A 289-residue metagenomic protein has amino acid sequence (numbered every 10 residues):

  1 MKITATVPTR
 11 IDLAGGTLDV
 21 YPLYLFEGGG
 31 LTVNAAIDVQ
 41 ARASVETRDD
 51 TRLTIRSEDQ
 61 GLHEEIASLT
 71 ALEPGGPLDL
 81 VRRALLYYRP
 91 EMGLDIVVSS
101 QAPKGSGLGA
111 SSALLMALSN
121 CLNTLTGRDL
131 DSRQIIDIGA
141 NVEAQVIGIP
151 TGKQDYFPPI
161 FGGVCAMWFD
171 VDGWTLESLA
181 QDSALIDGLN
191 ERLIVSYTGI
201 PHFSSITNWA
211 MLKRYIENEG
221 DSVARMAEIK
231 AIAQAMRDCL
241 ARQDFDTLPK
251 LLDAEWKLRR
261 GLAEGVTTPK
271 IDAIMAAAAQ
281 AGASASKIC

Functional and structural regions predicted by a protein language model:
M1-A14, L18-V20, L25, N34 (+3 more regions): C-terminal nucleotide
G30: Charged catalytic cores and adjacent phosphate/nucleic-acid-binding surfaces used for phosphate/nucleic-acid chemistry
I66-A67, S106-A110: Short, conserved acidic/polar surface loops in the N-terminal third of protein domains
P74, E91-S100: Flexible, acidic active-site loops/lids enriched in D/E/S/T/G that coordinate Mg2+ and/or position polar
D95, L130, Q134-D137, G148: FAD-binding glycine-rich core of flavoenzymes that anchor FAD
A102-S106, S284: Short pre-catalytic strand/loop immediately N-terminal to key active-site residues, enriched for Gly-Thr
L108-A110, S286-C289: Short glycine/threonine-rich catalytic loop with a Thr-x-Gly-x-Asp
L108-R128, S132: DPxDG-like acidic metal-binding loop motif
